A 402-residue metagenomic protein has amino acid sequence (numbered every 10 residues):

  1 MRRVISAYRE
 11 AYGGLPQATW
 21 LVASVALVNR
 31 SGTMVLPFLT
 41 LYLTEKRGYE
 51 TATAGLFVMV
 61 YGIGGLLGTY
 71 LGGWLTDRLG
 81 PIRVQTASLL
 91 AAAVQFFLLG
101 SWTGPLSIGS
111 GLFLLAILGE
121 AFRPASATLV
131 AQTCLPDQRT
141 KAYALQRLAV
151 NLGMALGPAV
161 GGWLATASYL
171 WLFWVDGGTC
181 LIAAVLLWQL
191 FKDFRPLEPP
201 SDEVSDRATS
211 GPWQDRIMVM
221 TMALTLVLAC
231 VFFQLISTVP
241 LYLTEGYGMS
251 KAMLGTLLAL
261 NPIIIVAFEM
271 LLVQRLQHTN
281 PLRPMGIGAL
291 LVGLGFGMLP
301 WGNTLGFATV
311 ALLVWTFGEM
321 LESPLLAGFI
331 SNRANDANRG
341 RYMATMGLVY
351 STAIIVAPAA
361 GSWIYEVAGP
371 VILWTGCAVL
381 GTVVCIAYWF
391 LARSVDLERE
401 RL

Functional and structural regions predicted by a protein language model:
M1-P16, K192-A223: Juxtamembrane intracellular "pre-TM" segments in multi-pass secondary transporters
Y12-G62, V219-L224, A229-L257: Helix-loop boundary and gating motifs at the non-cytosolic
M34, G62-Y70, M154-A155, P262-M270 (+1 more regions): Residue-level signature of mid-helix packing/kink "hotspots" within the transmembrane helices of 12-pass Major
G68-G80, F268-P281: Helix-to-loop junctions at the C-terminal end of transmembrane segments in multipass secondary transporters
R83-L98, R283-G297: Structural signature of the two symmetry-related core transmembrane helices
L112-L152: Cytoplasmic helix-loop-helix junction between adjacent transmembrane helices in 12-TM secondary transporters
F173-W188, W374-W389: Symmetry-related core transmembrane helices of the 12-TM Major Facilitator Superfamily/SLC fold
L282-S323: C-terminal transmembrane helical hairpin of 12-TM major facilitator-type secondary transporters
